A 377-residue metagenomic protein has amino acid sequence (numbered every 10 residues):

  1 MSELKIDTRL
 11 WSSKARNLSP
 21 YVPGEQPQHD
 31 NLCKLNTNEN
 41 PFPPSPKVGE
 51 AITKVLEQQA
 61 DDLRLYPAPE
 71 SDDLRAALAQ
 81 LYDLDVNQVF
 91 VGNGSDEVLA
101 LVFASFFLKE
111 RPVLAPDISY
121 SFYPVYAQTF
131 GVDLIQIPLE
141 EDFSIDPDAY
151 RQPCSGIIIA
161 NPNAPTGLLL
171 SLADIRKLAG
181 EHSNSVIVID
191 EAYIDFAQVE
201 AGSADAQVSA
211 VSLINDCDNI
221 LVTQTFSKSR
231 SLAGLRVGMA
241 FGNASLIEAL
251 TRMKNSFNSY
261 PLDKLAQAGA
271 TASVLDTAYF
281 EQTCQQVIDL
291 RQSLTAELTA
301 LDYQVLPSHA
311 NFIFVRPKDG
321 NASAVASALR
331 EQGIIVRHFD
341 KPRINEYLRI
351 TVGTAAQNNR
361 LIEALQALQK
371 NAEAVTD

Functional and structural regions predicted by a protein language model:
S2-L65, Q152-P153: N-terminal "arm"/small-domain region of PLP-dependent enzymes with the aminotransferase-like
A15-P23, P307-N311, V315, Q332-V352: Conserved PLP cofactor-binding pocket of PLP-dependent enzymes
S45, E70, N219-T299, Y303-L306: PLP-dependent aminotransferase class I/II
Q59, S71-P112: Phosphate-binding glycine-rich loop
S105-A160: PLP-dependent aminotransferase-like
Q128, S144-P153, P165-S229: Active-site pre-lysine segment of PLP-dependent enzymes
A173, S327-Q332, R337, K341-D377: PLP-dependent enzyme catalytic core of the Aspartate aminotransferase-like
I288, A300-Q332, L348: Conserved PLP-binding catalytic core of the aspartate aminotransferase-like
